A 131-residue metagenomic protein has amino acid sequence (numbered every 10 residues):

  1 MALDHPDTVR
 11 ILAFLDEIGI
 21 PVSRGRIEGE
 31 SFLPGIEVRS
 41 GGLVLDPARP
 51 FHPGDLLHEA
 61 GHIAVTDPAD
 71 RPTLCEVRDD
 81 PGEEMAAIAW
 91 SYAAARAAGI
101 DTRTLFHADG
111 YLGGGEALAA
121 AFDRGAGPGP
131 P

Functional and structural regions predicted by a protein language model:
M1-R39, R49-P50, A97: Auxiliary, metal-adjacent structural segments of Zn-dependent hydrolase domains
F32, V65-A93, H107-Y111: Post-HEXXH active-site segment of zinc metalloproteases
G35-G42, A64, R124-P131: C-terminal capping/extension segments of zinc metalloprotease domains
L45, R49-P53, E83: Secondary-structure capping and boundary motifs in well-ordered enzyme cores
P47-P50, A98-P131: Long, well-structured alpha-helical subdomains associated with metal-dependent extracellular/ecto-lumenal hydrolases
G54-D67: Active-site recognition of the HExxH zinc-binding catalytic motif
